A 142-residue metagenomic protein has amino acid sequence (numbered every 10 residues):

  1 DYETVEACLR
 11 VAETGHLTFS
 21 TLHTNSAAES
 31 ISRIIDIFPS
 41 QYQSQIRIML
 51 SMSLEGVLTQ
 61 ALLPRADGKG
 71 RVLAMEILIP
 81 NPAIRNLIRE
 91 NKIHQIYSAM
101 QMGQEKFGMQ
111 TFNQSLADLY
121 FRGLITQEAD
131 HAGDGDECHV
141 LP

Functional and structural regions predicted by a protein language model:
D1-P142: Short, flexible helix-loop junctions that flank or precede catalytic/ligand sites
